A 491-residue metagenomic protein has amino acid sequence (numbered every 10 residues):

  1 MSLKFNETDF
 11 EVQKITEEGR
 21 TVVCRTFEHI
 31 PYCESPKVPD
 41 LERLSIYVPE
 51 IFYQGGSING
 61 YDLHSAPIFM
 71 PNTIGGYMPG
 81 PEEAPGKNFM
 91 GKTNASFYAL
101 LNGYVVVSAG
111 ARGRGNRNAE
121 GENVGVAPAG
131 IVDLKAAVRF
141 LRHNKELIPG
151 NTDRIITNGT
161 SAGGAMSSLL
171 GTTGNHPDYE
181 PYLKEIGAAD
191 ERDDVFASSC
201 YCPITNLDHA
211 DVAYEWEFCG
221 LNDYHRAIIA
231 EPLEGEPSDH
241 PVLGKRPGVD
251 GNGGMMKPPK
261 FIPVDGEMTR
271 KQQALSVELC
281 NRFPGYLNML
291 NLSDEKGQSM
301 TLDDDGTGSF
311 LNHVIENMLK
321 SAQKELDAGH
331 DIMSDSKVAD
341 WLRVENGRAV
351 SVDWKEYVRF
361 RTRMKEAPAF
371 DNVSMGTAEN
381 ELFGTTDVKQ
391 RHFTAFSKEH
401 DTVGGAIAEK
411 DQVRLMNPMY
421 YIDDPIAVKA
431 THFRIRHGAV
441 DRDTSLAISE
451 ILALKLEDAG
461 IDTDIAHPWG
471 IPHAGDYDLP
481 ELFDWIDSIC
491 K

Functional and structural regions predicted by a protein language model:
M1-D62: Catalytic-loop region of hydrolases
L44-I46, I58-Y77, P81-E82: Short beta-strand element of the alpha/beta-hydrolase
G56-S57, P79-P85, R117-G121, T152-D153 (+5 more regions): Short, solvent-exposed loop/turn and secondary-structure capping segments
P71-I131, G171-T173, I471: Cap/lid segment of the alpha/beta-hydrolase catalytic domain
V124-L147: Alpha/beta-hydrolase active-site loop
H143-D223, V413: Primarily recognizes the serine-hydrolase "nucleophile elbow" in alpha/beta-hydrolase and SGNH/GDSL folds
Y201-T205, H209-T362: Non-catalytic, alpha-helical, charged scaffold/linker segments that couple or flank catalytic or architectural cores
E316-K491: C-terminal subdomain of alpha/beta-hydrolase-fold enzymes, centered on the catalytic histidine and its supporting
